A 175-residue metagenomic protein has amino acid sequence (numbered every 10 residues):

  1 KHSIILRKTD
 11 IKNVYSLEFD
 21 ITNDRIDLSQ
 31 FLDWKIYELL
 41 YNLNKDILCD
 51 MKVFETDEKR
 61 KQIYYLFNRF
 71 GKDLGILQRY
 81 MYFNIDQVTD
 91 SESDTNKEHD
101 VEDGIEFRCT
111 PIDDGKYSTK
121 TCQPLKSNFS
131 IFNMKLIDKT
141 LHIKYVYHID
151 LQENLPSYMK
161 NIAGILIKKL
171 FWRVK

Functional and structural regions predicted by a protein language model:
K1-K175: Eukaryotic helix-grip
